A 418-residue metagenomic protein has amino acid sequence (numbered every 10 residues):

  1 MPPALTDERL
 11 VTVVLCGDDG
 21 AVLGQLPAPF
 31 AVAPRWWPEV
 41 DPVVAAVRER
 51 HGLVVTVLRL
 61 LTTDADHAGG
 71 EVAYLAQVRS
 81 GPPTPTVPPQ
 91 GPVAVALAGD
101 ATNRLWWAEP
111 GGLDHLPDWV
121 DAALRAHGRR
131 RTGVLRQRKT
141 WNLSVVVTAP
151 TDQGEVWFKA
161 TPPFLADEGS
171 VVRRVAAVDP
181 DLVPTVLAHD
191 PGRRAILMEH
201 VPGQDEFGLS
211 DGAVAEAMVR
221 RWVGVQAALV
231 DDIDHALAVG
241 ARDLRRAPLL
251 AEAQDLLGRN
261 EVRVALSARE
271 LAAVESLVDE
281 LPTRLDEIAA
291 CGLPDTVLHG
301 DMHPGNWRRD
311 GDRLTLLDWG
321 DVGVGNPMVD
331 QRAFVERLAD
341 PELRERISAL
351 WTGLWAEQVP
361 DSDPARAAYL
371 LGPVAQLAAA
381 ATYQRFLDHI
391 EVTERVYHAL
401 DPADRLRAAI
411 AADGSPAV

Functional and structural regions predicted by a protein language model:
D7-L53: Conserved Nudix-box catalytic region and its N-terminal flanking loop in Nudix hydrolases and closely related
P29-A33, V44, R48-T84: Active-site segment of metal-dependent pyrophosphate-handling enzymes, primarily the Nudix hydrolase catalytic core
H67, E71-L97, R136-D243: ATP-binding pocket architecture of kinase catalytic cores
P85-R136: Juxta-kinase regulatory segment immediately upstream of eukaryotic protein kinase catalytic domains
R136-D152, W157-F158, V186, P282-Q331: Active-site acidic catalytic loop and adjacent metal/ATP-binding pocket of ATP-dependent phosphoryl transfer enzymes
G208-A273, L293-D295, G323-V324, R395-D401: A cross-family kinase active-site recognition segment
V239-L244, P360-P373: All-alpha amphipathic helical-bundle segments outside canonical DNA-binding/catalytic cores that form hydrophobic
P327-V359, P373-V392, P402-A408: Active-site activation/catalytic loop segments of kinase-like enzymes and analogous catalytic loops in related
